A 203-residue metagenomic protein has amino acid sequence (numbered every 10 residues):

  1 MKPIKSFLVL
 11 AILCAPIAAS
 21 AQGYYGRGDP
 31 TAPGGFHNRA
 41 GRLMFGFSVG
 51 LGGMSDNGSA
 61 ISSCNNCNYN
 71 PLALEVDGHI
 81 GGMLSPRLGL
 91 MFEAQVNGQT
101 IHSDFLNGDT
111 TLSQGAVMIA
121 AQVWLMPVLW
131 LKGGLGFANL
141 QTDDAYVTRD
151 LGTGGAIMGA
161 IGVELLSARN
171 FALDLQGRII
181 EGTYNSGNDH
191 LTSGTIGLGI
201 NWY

Functional and structural regions predicted by a protein language model:
M1-L8: Bacterial N-terminal signal peptides that target proteins for export
C14-P16: N-terminal signal peptide c-region/cleavage motif recognized by signal peptidases
A21-Q99, I180, L191-Y203: Short glycine/proline- and aromatic-enriched beta-strand/turn motifs that initiate or cap beta-hairpins
G41-L43, N70-L74, T111-V117, P127 (+2 more regions): Residues that define the transmembrane beta-barrel architecture of outer-membrane proteins
D56-N66, I101-T111, Q141-T153, N185-T192: Outer-membrane beta-barrel translocator domains and adjoining extracellular loop/strand segments of Gram-negative
V76-G82, G115-W124, G155-L166, T192-W202: Feature captures outer-membrane beta-barrel proteins of Gram-negative bacteria and organelles
R87-F92, P127-L131, S167-L173: Repeated loop/turn-to-beta-strand initiation elements of outer-membrane beta-barrel proteins
